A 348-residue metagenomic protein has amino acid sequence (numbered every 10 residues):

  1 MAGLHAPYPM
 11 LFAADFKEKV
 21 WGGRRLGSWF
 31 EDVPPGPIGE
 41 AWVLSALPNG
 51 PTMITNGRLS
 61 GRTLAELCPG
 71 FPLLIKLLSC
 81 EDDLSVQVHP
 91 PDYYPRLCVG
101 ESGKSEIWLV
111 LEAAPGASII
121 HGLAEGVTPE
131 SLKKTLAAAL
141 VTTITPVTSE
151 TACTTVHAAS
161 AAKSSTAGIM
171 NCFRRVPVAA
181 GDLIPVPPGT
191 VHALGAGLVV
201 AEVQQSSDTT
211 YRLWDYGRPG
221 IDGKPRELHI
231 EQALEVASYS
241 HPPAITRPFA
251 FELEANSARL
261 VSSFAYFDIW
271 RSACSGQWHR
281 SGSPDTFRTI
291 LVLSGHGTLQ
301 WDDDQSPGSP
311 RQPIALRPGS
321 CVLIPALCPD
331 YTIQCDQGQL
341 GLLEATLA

Functional and structural regions predicted by a protein language model:
M1-E130, D215-A244, I269: Transition-metal
G70, E81, C98-E106, N171 (+2 more regions): A short beta-loop-beta micro-motif enriched in histidine and acidic residues
L78-D83, P91-D92, S102, A113-G116 (+3 more regions): Ligand-binding loop in jelly-roll beta-barrel domains
E112-T148, V156, S160-A180, P185: Intrinsically disordered, low-complexity linker/loop segments enriched in Gly/Pro and charged/polar residues
A124-T135, A139, T143, K163 (+3 more regions): Double-stranded beta-helix
F173-I184, D302-C328: Short acidic-glycine-tyrosine-enriched beta hairpin
W278-H279, G295-W301, C321: Short beta-strand segments in beta-sandwich/barrel cores
